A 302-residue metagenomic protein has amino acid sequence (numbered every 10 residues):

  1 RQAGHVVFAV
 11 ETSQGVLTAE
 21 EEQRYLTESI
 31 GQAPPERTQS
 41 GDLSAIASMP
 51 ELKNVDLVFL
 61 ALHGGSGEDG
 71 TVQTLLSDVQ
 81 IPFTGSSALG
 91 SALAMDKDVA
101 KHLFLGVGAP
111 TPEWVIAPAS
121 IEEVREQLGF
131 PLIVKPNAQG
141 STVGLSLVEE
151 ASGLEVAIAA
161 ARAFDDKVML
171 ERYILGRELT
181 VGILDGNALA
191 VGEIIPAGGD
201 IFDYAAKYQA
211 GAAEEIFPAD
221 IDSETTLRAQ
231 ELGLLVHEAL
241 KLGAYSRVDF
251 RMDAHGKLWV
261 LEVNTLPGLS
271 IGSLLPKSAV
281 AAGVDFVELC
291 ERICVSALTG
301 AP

Functional and structural regions predicted by a protein language model:
R1-L89, L93-M95, V99, P118-E123 (+1 more regions): ATP-binding N-terminal substructure of ATP-dependent carboxylate-amine bond-forming enzymes
V7, M49-K53, S91-R177: Active-site nucleotide/adenylate-binding loops and adjacent lid/helix of ATP-dependent enzymes
T74-F83, E150, E155, A281-G283: A glycine- and small-aliphatic-rich helix-loop capping segment at beta-alpha/alpha-beta transitions that lines
P82-S86, T111, A190-V191: Short hydrophobic/aromatic-enriched beta-strand-loop microsegments
T84-S86, S141-T142, A213-I216, I271-L275: Short small-residue beta-strand/loop micro-motif enriched in glycine and branched aliphatics
L105, D222-P302: ATP-dependent carboxylate activation and anion-phosphoryl transfer catalytic cores that bind Mg-ATP to form
E149-E231, M252-W259: Phosphate-binding site of ATP-dependent enzymes
